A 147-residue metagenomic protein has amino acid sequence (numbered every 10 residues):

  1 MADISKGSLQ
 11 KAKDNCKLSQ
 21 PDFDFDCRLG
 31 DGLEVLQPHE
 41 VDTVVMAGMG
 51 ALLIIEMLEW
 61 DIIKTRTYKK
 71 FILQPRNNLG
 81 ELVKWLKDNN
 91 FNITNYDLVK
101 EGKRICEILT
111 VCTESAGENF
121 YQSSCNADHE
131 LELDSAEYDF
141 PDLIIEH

Functional and structural regions predicted by a protein language model:
A2-D42: S-adenosyl-L-methionine
D24, E34, E40, L52-H147: Class I S-adenosyl-L-methionine
G48-M49: Glycine-rich, N-terminal phosphate-binding loop of Rossmann-like dinucleotide-binding domains
